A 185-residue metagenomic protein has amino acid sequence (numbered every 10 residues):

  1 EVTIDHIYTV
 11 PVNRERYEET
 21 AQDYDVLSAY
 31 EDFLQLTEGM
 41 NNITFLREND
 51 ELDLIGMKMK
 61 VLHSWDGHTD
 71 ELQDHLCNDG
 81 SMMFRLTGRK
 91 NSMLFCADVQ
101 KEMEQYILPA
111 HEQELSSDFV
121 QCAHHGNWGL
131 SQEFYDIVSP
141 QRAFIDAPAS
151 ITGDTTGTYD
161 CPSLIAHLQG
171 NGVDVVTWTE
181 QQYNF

Functional and structural regions predicted by a protein language model:
V2-Q22, E104-Q182: Cap/insert and terminal regions of metallo-dependent hydrolase folds
I7-M57: Extended active-site neighborhood of metal-dependent phosphoesterases/phosphodiesterases
V26-L36, F95, M103, I107 (+1 more regions): Stable alpha-helical elements in mature extracytoplasmic
Q35-N42, F84-L86, H167-T177: A short, hydrophobic secondary-structure junction motif
E38-S116, F185: Core dinuclear metal-dependent hydrolase active-site scaffold
